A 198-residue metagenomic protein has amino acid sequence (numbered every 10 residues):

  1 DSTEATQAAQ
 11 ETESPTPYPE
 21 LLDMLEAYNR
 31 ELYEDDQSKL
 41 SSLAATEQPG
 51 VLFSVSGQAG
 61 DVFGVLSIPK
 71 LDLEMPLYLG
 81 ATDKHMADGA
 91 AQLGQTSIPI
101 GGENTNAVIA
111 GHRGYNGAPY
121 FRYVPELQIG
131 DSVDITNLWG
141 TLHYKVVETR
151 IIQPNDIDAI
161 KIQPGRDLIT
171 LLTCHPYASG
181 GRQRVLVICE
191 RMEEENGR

Functional and structural regions predicted by a protein language model:
D1-R198: Solvent-exposed, non-transmembrane regions of membrane-associated and secreted proteins
